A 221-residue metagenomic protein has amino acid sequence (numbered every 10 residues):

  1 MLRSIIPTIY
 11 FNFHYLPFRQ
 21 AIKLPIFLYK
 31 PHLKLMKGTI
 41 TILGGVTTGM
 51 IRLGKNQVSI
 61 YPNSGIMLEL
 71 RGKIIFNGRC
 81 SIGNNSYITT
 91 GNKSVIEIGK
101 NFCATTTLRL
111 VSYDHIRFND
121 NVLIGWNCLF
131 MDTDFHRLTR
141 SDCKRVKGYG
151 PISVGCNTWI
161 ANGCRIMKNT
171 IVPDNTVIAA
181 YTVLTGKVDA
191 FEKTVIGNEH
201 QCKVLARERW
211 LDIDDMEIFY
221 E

Functional and structural regions predicted by a protein language model:
M1-M131, P151, G155-N157, C164-I166 (+2 more regions): Domain-scale signature associated with acetyltransferase and cell-envelope carbohydrate enzymes
N63, S141-C143: Short gly/ser/thr-rich secondary-structure transition/capping motifs
D132-R140: Short acidic/His/Gly/Ser-rich catalytic and metal-binding motifs that mark active-site loops of diverse hydrolases
R140-S141, W159-A161: Short, local alpha-helical segments
C143-I152: A short acidic, glycine-rich active-site loop that binds or catalyzes chemistry on phosphate/adenosine moieties
T170, V177: Extracellular carbohydrate recognition
